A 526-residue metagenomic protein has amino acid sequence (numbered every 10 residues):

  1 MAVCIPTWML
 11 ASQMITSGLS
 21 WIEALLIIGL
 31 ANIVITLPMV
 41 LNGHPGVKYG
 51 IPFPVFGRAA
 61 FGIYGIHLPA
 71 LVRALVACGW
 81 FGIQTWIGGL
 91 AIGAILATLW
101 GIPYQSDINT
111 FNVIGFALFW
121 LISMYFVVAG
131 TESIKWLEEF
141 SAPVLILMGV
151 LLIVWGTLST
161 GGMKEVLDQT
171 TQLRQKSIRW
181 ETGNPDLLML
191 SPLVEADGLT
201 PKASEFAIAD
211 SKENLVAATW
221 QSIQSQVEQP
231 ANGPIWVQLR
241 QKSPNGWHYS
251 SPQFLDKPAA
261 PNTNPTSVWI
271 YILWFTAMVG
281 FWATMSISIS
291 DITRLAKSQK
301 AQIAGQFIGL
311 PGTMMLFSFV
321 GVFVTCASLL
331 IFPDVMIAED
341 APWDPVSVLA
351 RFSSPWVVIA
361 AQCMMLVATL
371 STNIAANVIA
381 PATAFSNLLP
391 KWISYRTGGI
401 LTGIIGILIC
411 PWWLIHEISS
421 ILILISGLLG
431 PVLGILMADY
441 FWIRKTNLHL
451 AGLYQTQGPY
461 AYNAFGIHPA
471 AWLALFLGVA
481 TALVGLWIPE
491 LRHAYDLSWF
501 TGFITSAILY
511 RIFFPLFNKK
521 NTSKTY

Functional and structural regions predicted by a protein language model:
L10-G43, I66, L151-R174, P258-G406: Membrane-embedded translocation segments of transport machinery
Q13-G18, G43-P45, A60, L68 (+8 more regions): Membrane-water interface regions at transmembrane-helix termini and the short interhelical loops of multi-pass membrane
I15-L30, A97-T110, E132-S141, G305 (+6 more regions): Transmembrane helix-loop boundary segments of multi-pass membrane transporters
I27-A59, L71-W86, V324-S328, S371 (+2 more regions): Juxtamembrane transmembrane-helix boundary signature
P54, R58, Y64, G88-F111 (+3 more regions): Helix-loop-helix connectors at the membrane interface of multi-pass transporters/channels
T85, G89-T98, I146-R174, L255-A260 (+3 more regions): Hydrophobic alpha-helical segments and their helix-loop junctions in multi-pass secondary transporters
L118-F119, S123-S159, L167-L173, Q306-L310 (+2 more regions): Membrane-interface loop-to-helix entry segments
L137, V144, E165-T171, I435-I512 (+2 more regions): C-terminal membrane-solvent junction of multi-pass transporters and transport-like membrane proteins
